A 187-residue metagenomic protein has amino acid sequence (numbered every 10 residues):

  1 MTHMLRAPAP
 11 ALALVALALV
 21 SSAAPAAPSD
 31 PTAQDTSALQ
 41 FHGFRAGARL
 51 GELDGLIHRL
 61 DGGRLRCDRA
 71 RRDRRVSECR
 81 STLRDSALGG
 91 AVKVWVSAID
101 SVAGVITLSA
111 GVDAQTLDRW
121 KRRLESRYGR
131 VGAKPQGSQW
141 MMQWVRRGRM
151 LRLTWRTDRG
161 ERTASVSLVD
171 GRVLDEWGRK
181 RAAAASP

Functional and structural regions predicted by a protein language model:
T2-L12: Bacterial N-terminal signal peptides that target proteins for export
P10-V20: Bacterial N-terminal signal peptides
S22-A26: C-terminal region of N-terminal signal peptides and the immediate post-cleavage residues of exported proteins
A27-S77, T107-P187: Non-cytosolic coordination micro-motifs
R72-S86, G90: A low-complexity, Ser/Thr/Gly/Pro-enriched, surface-exposed linker/loop concept that marks segments flanking
V92-S97, L153-W155: Hydrophobic/aromatic beta-strand elements that line small-molecule binding cavities or substrate pockets in beta-rich
I99-T107: Glycine-rich, often proline-containing surface loops adjacent to acidic residues and nearby aromatics that form
